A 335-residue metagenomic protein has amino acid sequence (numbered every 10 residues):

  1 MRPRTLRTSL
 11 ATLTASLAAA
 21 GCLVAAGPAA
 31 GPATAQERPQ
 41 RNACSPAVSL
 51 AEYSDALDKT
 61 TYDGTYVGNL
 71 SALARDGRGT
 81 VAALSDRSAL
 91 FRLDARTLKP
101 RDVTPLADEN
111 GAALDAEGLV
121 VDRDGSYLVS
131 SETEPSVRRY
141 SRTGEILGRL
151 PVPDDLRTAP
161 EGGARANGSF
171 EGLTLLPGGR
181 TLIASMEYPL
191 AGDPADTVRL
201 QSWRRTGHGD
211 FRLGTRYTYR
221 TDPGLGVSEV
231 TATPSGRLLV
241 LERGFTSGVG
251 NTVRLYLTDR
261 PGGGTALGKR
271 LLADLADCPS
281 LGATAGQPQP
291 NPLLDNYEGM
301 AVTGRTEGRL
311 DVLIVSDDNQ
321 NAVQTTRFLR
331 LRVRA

Functional and structural regions predicted by a protein language model:
R2-L10, S16, G21-A335: Sequence/structural signature of beta-propeller domains
